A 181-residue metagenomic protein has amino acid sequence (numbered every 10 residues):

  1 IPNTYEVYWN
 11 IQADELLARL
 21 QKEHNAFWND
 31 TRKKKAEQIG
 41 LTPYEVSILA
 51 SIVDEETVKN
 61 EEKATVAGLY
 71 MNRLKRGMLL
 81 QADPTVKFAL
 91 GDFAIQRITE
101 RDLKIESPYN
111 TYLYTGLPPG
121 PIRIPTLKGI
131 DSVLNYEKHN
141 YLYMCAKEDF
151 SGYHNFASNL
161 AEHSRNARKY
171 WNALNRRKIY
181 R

Functional and structural regions predicted by a protein language model:
I1-R181: Bacterial extracytoplasmic/cell-wall-associated proteins, especially those involved in peptidoglycan
